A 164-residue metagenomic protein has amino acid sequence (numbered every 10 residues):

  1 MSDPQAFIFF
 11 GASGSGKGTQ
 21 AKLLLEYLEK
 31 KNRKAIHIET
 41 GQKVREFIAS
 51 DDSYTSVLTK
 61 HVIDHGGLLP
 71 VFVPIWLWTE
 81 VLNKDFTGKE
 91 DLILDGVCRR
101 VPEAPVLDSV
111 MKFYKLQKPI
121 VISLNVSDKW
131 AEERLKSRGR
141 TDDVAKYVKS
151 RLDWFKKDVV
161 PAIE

Functional and structural regions predicted by a protein language model:
M1-E164: Glycine-rich phosphate-binding loop of ATP-dependent small-molecule kinases
